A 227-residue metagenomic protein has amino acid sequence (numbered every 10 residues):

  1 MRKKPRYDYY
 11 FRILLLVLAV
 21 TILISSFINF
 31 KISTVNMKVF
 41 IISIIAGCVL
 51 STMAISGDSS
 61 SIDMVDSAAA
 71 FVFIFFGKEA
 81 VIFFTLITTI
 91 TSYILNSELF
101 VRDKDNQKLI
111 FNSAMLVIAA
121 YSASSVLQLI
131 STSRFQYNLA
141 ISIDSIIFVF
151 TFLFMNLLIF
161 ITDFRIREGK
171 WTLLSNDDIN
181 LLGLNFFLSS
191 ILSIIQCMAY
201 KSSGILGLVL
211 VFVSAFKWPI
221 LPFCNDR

Functional and structural regions predicted by a protein language model:
M1-G47, S51-D66, E79, L86-T89 (+1 more regions): Membrane-embedded alpha-helical hairpins and interfacial helices in multi-pass inner-membrane proteins
D66-V72: Flexible loop linkers connecting adjacent transmembrane helices in multi-pass alpha-helical membrane transporters
V72-F83: Transmembrane helices and adjacent periplasmic/lumenal helix-loop junctions of polyprenol-phosphate-dependent
D226-R227: Conserved HAMP-HisKA connector
